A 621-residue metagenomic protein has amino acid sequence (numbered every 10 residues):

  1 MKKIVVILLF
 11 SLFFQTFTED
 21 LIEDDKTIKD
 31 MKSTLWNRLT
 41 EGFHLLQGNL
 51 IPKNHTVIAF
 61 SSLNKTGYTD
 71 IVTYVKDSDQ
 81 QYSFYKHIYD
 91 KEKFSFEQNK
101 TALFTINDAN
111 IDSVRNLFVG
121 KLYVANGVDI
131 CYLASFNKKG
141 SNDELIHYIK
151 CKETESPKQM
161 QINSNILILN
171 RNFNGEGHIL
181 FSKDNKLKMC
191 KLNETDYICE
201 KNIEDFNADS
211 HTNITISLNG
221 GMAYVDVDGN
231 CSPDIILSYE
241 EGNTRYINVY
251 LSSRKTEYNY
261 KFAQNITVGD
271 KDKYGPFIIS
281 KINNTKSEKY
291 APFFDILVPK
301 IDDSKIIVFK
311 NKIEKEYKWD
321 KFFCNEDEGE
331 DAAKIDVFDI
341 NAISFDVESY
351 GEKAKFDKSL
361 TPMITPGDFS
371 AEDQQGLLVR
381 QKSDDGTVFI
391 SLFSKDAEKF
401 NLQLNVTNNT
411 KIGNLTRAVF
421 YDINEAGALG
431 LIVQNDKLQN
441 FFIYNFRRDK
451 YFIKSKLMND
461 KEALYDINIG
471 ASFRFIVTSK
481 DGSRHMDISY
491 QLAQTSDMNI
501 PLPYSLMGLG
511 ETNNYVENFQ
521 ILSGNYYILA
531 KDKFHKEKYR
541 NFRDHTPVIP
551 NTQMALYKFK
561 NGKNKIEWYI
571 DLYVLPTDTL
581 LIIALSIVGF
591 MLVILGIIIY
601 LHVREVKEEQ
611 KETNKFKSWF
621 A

Functional and structural regions predicted by a protein language model:
K2-T16: Cleavable N-terminal signal peptides of Sec/SRP-targeted secreted and luminal proteins
E19-E41, Q80-A102, L133-K158, K186-N202 (+5 more regions): Beta-propeller blade repeat segments, especially FG-GAP/WD-type strand-to-loop junctions in 6- to 7-bladed propeller
D20-M31, G386, F400-V419, E425-A621: Gly/Ser/Thr/Pro-enriched helix-cap/hinge segments flanking short amphipathic alpha-helices
D20-T69, T73-K76: Signal-peptide-cleavage-adjacent N-terminal segments of secreted and extracellular proteins
L39-F60, L103-V119, K158-L169, F206-A223 (+5 more regions): Repeat-based blade/solenoid architectures
N49, K76, N137-N142, T212-I214 (+3 more regions): Short consensus segments that form the blades of beta-propeller domains, in both extracellular/periplasmic
K65-V75, F118-A134, F173-F181, G229-S238 (+3 more regions): Acidic/hydrophobic-patterned starts of short beta strands in beta-sheet-rich repeat architectures
N193, F206-A397, I412, T416: Beta-propeller domains
